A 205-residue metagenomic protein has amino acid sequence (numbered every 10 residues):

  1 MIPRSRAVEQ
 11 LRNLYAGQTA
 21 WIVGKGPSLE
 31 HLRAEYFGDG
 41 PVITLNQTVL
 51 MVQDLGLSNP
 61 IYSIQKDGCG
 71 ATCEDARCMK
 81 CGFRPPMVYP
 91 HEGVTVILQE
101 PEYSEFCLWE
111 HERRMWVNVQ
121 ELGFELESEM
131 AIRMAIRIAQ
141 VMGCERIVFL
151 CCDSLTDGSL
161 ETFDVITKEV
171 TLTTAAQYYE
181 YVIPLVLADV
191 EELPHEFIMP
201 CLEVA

Functional and structural regions predicted by a protein language model:
M1-A205: Metal-ion/cofactor- or nucleotide/acyl-coenzyme-handling active-site neighborhoods
